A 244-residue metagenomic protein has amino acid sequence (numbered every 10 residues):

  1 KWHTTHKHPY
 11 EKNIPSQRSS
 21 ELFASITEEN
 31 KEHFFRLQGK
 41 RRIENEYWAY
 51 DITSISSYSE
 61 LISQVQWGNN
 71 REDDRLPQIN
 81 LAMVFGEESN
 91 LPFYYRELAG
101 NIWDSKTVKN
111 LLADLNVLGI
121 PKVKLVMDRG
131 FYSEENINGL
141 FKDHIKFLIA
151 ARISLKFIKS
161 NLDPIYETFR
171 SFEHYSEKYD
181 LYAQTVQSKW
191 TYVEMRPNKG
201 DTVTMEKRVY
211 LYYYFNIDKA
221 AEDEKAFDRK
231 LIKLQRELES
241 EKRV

Functional and structural regions predicted by a protein language model:
K1-V244: Anion-binding and metal-coordination hotspots
